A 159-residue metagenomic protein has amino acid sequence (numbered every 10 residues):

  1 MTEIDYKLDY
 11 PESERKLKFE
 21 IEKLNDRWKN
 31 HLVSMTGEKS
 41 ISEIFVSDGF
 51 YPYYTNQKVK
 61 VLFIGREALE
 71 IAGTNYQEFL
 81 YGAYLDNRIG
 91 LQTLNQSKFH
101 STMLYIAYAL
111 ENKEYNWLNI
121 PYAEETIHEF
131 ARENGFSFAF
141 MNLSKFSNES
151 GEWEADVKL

Functional and structural regions predicted by a protein language model:
T2-L159: A polyanion-binding, active-site-adjacent surface
